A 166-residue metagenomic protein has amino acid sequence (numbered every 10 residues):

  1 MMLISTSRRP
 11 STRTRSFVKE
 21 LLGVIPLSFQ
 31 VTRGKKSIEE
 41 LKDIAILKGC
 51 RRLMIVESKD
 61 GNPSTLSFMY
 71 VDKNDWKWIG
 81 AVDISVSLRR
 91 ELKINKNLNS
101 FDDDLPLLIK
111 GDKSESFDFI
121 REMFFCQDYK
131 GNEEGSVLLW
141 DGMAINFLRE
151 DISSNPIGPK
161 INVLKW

Functional and structural regions predicted by a protein language model:
M1-W166: Phospho-regulatory, Ser/Thr- and acidic-rich intrinsically disordered linkers and terminal tails that flank modular
